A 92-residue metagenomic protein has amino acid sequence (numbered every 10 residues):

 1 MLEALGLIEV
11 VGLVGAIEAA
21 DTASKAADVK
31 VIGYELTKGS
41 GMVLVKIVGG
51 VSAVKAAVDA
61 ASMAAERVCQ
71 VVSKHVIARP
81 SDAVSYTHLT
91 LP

Functional and structural regions predicted by a protein language model:
E3-E9: Short glycine-/aliphatic-rich beta-strand segments at the starts of folded cytosolic domains
V14-A26: Short amphipathic alpha-helix segments
V29-Y34, S73-K74: A short linear hydrophobic-aromatic micro-motif
G41, S73-Y86: Short proline/glycine- and acidic-rich turn/helix-capping motifs at secondary-structure junctions
V48-V54: Helix N-cap motif at beta-to-alpha junctions
A57-M63: Short amphipathic alpha-helices in soluble, non-transmembrane regions that often serve as interface/regulatory elements
R67-V68: Active-site cofactor/substrate anionic-group-binding motifs, chiefly glycine- and Lys/Arg-rich phosphate-binding loops
T87-P92: Conserved small/polar residues in nucleotide/adenosyl-binding loops
